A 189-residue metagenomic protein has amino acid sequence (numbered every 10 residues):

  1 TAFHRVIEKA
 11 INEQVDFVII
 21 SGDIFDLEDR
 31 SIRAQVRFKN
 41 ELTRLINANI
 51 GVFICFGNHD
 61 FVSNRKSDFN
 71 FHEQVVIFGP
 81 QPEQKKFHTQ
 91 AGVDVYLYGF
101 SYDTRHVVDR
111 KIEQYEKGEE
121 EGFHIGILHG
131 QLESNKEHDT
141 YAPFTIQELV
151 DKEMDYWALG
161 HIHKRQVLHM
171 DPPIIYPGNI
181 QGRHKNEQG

Functional and structural regions predicted by a protein language model:
T1-Q35: N-terminal active-site segment of His-dependent metallophosphoesterases
F17, R30-G189: His/Asp/Glu-rich metal-coordinating catalytic cores of metallo-dependent phosphodiesterases/hydrolases acting on
